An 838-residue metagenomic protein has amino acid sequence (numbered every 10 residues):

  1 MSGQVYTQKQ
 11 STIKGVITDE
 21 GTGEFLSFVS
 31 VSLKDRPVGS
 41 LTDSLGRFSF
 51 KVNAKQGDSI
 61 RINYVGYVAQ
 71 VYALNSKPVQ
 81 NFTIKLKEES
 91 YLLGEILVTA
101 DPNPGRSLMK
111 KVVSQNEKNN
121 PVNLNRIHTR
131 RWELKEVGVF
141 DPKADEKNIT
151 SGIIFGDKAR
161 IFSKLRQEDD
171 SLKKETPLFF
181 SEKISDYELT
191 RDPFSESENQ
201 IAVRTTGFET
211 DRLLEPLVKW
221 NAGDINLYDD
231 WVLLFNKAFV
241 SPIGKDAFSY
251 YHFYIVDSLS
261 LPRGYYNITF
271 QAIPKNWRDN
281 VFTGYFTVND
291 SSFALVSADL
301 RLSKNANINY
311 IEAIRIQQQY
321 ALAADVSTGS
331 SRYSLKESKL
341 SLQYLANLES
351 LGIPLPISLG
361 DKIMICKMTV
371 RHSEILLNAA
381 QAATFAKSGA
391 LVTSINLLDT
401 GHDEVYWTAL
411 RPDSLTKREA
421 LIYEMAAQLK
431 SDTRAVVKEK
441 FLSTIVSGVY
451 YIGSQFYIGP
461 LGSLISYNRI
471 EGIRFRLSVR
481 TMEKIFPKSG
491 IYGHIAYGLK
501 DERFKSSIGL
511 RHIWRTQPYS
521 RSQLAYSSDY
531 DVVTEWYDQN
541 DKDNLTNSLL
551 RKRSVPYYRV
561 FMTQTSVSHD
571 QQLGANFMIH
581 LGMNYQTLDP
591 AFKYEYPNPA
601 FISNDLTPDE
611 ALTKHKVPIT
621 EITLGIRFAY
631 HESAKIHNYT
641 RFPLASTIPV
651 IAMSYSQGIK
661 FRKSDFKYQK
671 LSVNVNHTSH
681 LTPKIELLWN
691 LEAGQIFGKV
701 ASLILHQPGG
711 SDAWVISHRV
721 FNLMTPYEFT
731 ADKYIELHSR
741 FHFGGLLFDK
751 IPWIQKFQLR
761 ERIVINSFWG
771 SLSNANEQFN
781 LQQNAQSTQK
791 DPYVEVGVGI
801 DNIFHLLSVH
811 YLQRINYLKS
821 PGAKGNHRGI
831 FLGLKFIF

Functional and structural regions predicted by a protein language model:
M1-V16, V31, L93-I96, L687-L691 (+1 more regions): Bacterial Sec-dependent N-terminal signal peptides
S11-D19, G46-F48, I84: A short, amphipathic beta-strand motif
S11-I13, E20-D35: Short, ordered, surface-exposed loop/turn motifs in non-cytosolic proteins
G23-S27, S49-G57: Short Pro-Gly-centered beta-turn/loop motif in secreted/extracellular proteins
L33-D35, S59-Y72: A short, solvent-exposed loop/turn motif at the edges and junctions of modular extracellular/periplasmic domains
P37-R47: Short, acidic Ser/Thr/Gly-rich low-complexity loop/linker segments typical of extracellular and cell-surface proteins
S90-Y91, E95, T99-V281, P354-S466 (+8 more regions): Structured extracytoplasmic
V232, K237-F239, L377, F385-F838: Exposed, low-structure sequence patches enriched in small/polar residues
